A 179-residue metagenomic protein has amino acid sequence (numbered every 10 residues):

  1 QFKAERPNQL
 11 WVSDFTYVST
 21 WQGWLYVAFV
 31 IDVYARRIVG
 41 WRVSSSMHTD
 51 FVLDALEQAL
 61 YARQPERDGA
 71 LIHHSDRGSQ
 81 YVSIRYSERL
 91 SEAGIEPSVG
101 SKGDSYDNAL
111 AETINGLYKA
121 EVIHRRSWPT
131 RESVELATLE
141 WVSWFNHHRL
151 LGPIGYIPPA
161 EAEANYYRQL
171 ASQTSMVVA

Functional and structural regions predicted by a protein language model:
Q1-A179: Charged DNA-binding/catalytic regions of mobile-element recombinases
